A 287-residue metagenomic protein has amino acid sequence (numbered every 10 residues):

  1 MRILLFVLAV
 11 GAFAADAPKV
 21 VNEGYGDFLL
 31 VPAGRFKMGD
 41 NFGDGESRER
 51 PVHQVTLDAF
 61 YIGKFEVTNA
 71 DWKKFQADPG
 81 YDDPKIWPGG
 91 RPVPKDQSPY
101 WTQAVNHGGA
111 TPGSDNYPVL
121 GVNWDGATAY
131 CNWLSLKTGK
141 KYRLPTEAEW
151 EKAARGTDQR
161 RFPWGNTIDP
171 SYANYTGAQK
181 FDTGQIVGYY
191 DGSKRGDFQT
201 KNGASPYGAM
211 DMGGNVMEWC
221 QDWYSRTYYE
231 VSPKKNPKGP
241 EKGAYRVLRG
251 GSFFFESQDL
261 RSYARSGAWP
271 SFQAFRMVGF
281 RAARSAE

Functional and structural regions predicted by a protein language model:
I3-G11: Sec-dependent N-terminal signal peptides
V10-P18: Bacterial Sec-dependent signal peptides at the C-terminal "C-region" and cleavage site
V20-V93, V122-D125, G213-G214: A short glycine-rich, aromatic-capped structural motif
L29, Q54, R161, E218 (+1 more regions): Residues embedded in well-ordered beta-strands
L30, Y61-G63, W133, C220 (+1 more regions): Residues within well-ordered beta-strands of beta-sheet-rich folds
K37-G43, D82-K85, G89-G267, Q273: Functional-site microenvironments in short loops/helix caps that host divalent-cation chemistry
H53-Q54, G63, P206-G208, S271: Short, surface-exposed beta-strand/loop micro-motifs that present aromatic residues
A274-E287: Short, structured beta-strand segments at or near domain termini in extracellular proteins/domains
